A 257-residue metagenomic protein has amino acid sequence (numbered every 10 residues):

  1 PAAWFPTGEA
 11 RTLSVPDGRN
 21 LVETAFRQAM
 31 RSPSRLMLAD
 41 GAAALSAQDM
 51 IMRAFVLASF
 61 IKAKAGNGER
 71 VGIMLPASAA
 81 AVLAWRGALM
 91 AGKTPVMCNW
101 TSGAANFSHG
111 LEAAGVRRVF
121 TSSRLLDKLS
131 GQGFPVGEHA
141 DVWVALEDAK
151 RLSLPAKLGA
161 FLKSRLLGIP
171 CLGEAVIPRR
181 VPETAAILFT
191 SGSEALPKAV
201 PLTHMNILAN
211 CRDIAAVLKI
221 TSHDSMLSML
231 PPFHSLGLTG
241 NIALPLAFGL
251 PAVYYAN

Functional and structural regions predicted by a protein language model:
P1-L45, D49-K64, E69, W85 (+3 more regions): N-lobe entry segment of adenylate-forming
R27, P76-A80, L230-H234: AMP-binding (ANL) adenylation modules
S34-R86, G103-S108, L158-L166, A199-L208: Conserved AMP-binding/adenylate-forming core of the ANL superfamily
V71, A88, V119, T184 (+2 more regions): Conserved S/T- and glycine-rich ATP-binding loop of Class I adenylate-forming
G72-M74, A81-W85, L89-F120, V144 (+2 more regions): Short beta-strand->loop structural element characteristic of the AMP-binding/adenylate-forming
W85, T101-Q132, L152-G159, K163 (+2 more regions): Conserved ATP-dependent adenylate/AMP-binding module captured primarily in the ANL superfamily
W143-F189, A195-L196, A216-S225: Conserved pre-ATP/AMP-binding loop-to-beta segment of ANL
L208-S225, F233-N257: Conserved AMP-binding/adenylation subdomain of ANL enzymes
